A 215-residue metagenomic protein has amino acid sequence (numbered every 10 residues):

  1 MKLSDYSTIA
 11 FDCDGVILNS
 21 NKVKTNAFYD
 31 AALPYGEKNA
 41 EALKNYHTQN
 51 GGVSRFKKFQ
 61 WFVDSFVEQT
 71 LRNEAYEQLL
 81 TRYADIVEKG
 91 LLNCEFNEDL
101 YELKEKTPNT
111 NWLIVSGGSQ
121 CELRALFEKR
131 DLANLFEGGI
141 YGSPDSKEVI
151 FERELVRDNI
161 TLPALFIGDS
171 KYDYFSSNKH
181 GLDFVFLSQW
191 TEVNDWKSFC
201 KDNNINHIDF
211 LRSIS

Functional and structural regions predicted by a protein language model:
M1-N45: Active-site neighborhood of HAD-like aspartate-dependent phosphohydrolases
T8, E148-Y174: Conserved Lys-Pro-Asp/Glu-containing loop-to-beta segment of HAD-superfamily phosphomonoesterases, centered on
F28, L100-E128, I140-G142: Substrate-recognition element of Asp-dependent hydrolases with the DxDx(T/V) motif
Y29-L33, S54-L71, E154: Helix-loop "lid/cap" segments that line or gate small-molecule binding pockets
Y46-H47, Y76-E77, A133-K147: A short, structured active-site edge motif that brings together acidic residues
V63-E102: Metal-dependent phosphoesterase signature
G139-G142, K201-S213: Short acidic-hydrophobic, aromatic-tinged amphipathic segments that line or gate anion-handling sites
F166-I205: Acidic, Mg2+-coordinating phosphoryl-transfer loop and its flanking beta/alpha structural elements, shared across
